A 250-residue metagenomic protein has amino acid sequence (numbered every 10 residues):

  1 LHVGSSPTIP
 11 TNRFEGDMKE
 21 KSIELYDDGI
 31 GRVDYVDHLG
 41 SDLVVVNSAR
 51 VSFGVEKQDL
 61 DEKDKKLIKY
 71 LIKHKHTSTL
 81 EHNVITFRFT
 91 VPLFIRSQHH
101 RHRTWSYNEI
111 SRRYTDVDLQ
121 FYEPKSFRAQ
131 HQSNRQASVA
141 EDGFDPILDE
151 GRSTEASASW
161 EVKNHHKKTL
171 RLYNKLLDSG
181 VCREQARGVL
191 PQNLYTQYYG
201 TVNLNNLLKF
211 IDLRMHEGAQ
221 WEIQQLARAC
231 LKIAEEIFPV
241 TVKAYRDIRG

Functional and structural regions predicted by a protein language model:
T8-T11: Ala/Thr-enriched low-complexity intrinsically disordered regions
F14-G250: Family-specific signature for flavin-dependent thymidylate synthase
